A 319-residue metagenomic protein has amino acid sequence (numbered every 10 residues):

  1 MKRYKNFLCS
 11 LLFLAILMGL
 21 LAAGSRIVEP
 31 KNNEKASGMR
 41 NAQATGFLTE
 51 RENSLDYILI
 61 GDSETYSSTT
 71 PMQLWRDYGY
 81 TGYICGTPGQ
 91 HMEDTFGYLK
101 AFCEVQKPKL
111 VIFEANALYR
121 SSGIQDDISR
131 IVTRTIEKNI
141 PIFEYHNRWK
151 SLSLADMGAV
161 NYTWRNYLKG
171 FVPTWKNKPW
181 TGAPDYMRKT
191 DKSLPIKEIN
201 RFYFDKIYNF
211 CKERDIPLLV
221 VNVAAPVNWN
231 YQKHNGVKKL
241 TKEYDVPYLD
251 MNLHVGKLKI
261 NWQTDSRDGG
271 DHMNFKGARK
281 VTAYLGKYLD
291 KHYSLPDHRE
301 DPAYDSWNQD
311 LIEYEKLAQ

Functional and structural regions predicted by a protein language model:
K5-R26: Hydrophobic membrane-insertion alpha-helices, especially the h-region of bacterial N-terminal signal peptides
V28-F47: Alpha-helical transmembrane signal-anchor/signal-peptide segments
L59, I84-P88, D191-K197, V221-V227 (+1 more regions): Second-shell loop/turn segments in exported
I60, E64-F143: Membrane-embedded segments
T69, Q73, D94-G97, T135-N147 (+7 more regions): Extracytoplasmic/secreted proteins, especially bacterial periplasmic and envelope-associated proteins
K107-R120, T174-L258: Conserved, well-ordered alpha-helix/loop/beta-strand core segments that scaffold catalytic motifs
D126-P217, H298-Q319: Secreted/periplasmic serine-hydrolase-like ester/acetyl group-modifying domain
S266-A303: Histidine-centered active-site loop/cap adjacent to the catalytic His in serine esterases/O-acetyl transfer systems
